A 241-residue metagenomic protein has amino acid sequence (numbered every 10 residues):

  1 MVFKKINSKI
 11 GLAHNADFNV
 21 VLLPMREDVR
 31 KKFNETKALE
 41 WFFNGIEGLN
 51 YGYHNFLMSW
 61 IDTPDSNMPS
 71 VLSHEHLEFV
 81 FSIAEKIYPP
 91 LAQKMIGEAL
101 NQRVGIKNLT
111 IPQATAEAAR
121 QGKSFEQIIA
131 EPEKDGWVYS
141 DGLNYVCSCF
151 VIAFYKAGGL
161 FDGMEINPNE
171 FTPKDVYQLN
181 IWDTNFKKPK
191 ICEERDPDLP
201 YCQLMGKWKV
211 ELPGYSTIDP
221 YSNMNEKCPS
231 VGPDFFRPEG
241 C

Functional and structural regions predicted by a protein language model:
M1-C241: Cysteine-nucleophile amide-bond enzymes
